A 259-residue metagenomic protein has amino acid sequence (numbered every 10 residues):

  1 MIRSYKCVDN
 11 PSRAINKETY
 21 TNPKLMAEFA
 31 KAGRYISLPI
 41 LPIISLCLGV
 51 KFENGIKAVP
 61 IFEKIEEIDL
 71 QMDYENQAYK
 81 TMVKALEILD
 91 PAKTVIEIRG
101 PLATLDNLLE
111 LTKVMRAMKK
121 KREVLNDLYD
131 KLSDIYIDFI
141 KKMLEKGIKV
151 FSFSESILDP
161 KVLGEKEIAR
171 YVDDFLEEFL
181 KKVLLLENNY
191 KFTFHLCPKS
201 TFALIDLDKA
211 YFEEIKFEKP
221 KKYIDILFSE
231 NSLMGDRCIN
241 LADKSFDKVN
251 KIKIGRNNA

Functional and structural regions predicted by a protein language model:
M1-A58, I168-H195, S200-A259: N-terminal basic, low-complexity leaders that serve as flexible interaction/assembly modules and, when applicable, as
E18-T19, L41-Q77, V150-I168: Glycine-rich, proline-tolerant flexible connector loops at the mouths of alpha/beta enzymes
R34-L38, L86-P91, K141-G147, L184-N188: Acidic (Asp/Glu)-rich catalytic clusters
G49-E53, E97-A117, K146-V172: Active-site-proximal loop/short-helix segments that contain or immediately flank catalytic acid/base residue(s)
E53-K142: Active-site-proximal, glycine-rich beta->alpha crossover segments in alpha/beta enzymes that shape flexible
N76, D138, L158, N258-A259: Metal- and O2-centered redox machinery and metal/ROS homeostasis
T94, F151, K191-T193: Hydrophobic/aromatic residues located in beta-strands of well-ordered beta-sheets within soluble catalytic
K131, S152, L180-K181: Non-heme di-metal
